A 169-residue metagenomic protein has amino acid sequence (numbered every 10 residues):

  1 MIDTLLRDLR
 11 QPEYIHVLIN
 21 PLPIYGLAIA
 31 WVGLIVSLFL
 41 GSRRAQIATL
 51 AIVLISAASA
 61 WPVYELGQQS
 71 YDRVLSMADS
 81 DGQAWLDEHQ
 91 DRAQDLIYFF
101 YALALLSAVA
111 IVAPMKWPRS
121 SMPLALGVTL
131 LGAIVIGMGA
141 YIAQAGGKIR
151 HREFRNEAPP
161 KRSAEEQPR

Functional and structural regions predicted by a protein language model:
M1-R169: Polytopic transmembrane helical bundles with strong interfacial aromatic enrichment
